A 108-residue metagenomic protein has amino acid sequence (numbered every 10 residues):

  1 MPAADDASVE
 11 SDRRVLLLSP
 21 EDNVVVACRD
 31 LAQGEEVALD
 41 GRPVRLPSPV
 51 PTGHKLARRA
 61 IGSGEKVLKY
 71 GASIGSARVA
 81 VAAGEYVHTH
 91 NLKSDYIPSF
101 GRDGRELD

Functional and structural regions predicted by a protein language model:
P2-D108: N-terminal small-residue-enriched
